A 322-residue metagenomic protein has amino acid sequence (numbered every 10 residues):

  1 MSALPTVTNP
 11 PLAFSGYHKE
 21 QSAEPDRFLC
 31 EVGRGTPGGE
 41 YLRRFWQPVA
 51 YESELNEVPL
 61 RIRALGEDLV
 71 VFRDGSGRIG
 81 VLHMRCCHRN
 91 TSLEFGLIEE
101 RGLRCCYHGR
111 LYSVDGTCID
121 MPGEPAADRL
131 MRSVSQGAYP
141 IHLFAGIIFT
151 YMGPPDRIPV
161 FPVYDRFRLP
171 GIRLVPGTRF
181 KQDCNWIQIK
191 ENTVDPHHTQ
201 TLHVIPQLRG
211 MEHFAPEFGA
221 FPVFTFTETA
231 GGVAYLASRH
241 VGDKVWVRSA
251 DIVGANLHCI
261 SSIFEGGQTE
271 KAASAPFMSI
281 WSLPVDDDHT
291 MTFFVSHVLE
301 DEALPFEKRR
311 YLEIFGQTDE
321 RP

Functional and structural regions predicted by a protein language model:
M1-R43: A boundary/linker detector
S2-L4, F14, P48-L174, F221-V223 (+3 more regions): Rieske [2Fe-2S] iron-sulfur-binding domain
A3-T8, R78, P155-P322: C-terminal catalytic domain of Rieske-type non-heme iron oxygenases
Q21-R27, T36-P48, L55-E57, I79-V81 (+6 more regions): Short linear motifs at secondary-structure transitions and domain/linker junctions
E24-R34, D68, G123, G171-I172 (+1 more regions): Generic, low-specificity signal for short hydrophobic/alpha-helical stretches with a mild N-terminal bias, encompassing
R27, R43, G75-S76, R309-E313: Polar/charged alpha-helical tracts
E31, G35, L42, V134 (+2 more regions): A structural signal for well-ordered alpha-helical scaffolds and beta->alpha junctions
